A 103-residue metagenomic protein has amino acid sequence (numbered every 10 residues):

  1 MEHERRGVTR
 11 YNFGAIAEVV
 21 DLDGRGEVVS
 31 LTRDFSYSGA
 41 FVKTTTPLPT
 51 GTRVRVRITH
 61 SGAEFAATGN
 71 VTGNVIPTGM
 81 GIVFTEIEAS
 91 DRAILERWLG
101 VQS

Functional and structural regions predicted by a protein language model:
M1-F35, E96-S103: N-terminal helix initiation/capping motif
V8, K43-P47: Short, surface-exposed secondary-structure edge patches
A15-D21, G51-E64: Short conserved beta-strand and strand-loop elements enriched in small hydrophobics with frequent Asp/Gly
L22-G24, Y37, N74-G79: Short, conserved beta-turn/loop elements at beta-strand boundaries and strand-helix junctions
S30, A67-T72: Short beta-strand-centered aromatic/proline hotspots
F41-T44, P77-E86: Short, solvent-exposed secondary-structure boundary/capping segments
A89-A93: Short, charged/polar, Gly/Pro-enriched secondary-structure boundary elements
